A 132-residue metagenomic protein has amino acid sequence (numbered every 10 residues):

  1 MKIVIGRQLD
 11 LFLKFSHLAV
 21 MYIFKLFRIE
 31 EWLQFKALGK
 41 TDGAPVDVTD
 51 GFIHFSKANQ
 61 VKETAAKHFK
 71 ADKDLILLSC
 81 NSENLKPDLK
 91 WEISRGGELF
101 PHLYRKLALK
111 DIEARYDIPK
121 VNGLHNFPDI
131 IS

Functional and structural regions predicted by a protein language model:
D10-V20: Short, Lys/Arg-enriched N-terminal segments with co-localized hydrophobic residues within the first ~10-30 amino acids
M21-S132: Conserved, structured core segments of small domains
